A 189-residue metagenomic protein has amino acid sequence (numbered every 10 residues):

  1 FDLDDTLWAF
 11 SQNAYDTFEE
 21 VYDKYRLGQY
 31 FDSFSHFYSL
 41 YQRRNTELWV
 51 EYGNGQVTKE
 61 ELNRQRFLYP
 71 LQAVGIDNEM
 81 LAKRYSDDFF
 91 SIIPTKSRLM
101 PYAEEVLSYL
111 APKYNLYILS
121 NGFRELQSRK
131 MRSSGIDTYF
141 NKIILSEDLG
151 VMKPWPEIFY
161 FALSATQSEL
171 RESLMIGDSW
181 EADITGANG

Functional and structural regions predicted by a protein language model:
F1-M100: N-terminal helical cap/lid subdomain that shapes the substrate entry/recognition surface in HAD-like hydrolases
L7-A9, L126, A182-D183: Catalytic P-loop NTPase motifs of RecA-like helicase/translocase cores
Y15-E20, S134-I136, A162: Glycine-rich, phosphate-binding/catalytic loops in enzymes
S33, E79, T138-K142, L170-S173: Short acidic capping loops at alpha-helix termini that bridge into adjacent secondary structure
L81-R98, A103-S134, F140-S146, M152: Substrate-recognition element of Asp-dependent hydrolases with the DxDx(T/V) motif
M152-I184: Conserved Lys-Pro-Asp/Glu-containing loop-to-beta segment of HAD-superfamily phosphomonoesterases, centered on
N188: Short alpha-helix at the nucleotide-sugar/activated-sugar donor binding site of glycosyltransferases and closely
